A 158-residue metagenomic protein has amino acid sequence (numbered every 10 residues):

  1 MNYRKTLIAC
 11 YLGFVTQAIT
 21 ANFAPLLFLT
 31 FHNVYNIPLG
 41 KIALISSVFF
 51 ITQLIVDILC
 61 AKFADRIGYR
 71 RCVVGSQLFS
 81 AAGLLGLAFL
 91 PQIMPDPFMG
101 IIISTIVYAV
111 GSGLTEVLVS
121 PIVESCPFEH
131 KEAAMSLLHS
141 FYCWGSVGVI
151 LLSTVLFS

Functional and structural regions predicted by a protein language model:
K5-I37, D57-C60, S120: Extracytoplasmic
L44-K62: Central cavity-lining transmembrane alpha-helices of secondary-active solute carriers, predominantly the Major
R70-V73, I101: Primarily marks hydrophobic transmembrane alpha-helices of the MFS/SLC 12-helix fold
L78-P95: C-terminal ends and interior cores of transmembrane alpha-helices in multi-pass membrane transporters/permeases
P97-L114: Hydrophobic core of transmembrane alpha-helices in multi-pass small-molecule transporters, especially MFS/SLC-type
L114-P127: Intracellular juxtamembrane helix-capping segments at the cytosolic ends of symmetry-related transmembrane helices
K131-S153: Glycine-rich segments within core transmembrane alpha-helices of 12-TM secondary carriers
